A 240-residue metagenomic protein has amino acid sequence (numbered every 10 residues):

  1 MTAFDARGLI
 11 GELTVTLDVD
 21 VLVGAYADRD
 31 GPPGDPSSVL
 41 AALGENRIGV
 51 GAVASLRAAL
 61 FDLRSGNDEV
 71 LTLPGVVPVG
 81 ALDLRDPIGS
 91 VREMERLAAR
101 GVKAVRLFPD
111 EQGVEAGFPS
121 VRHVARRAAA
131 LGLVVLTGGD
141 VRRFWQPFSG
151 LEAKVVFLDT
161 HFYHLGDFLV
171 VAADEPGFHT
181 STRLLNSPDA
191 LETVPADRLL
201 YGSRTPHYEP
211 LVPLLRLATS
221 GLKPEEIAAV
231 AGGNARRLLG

Functional and structural regions predicted by a protein language model:
M1-V23, P33-V50, L211-G240: Mid-to-C-terminal alpha-helical segments outside catalytic/metal-binding sites
E12-V15, N46-G51, P74-V79, R100-K103 (+4 more regions): Short, well-ordered coil/turn segments that N-cap beta-strands
T16-L22, Y26, D30, S37-F61 (+3 more regions): Divalent metal-dependent hydrolysis catalytic cores, especially in the metallo-beta-lactamase
D20, G51, V70, P78 (+7 more regions): Divalent metal-coordination and catalytic microenvironments
D20-Y26, L56-A58, A81-R85, F108-Q112 (+4 more regions): Active-site beta-loop-alpha junctions enriched in small/polar residues
D62-L136: Active-site gating/metal-coordination segments in enzymes
M94, G113-R122, G138, V171-S181 (+1 more regions): Ligand-binding grooves and catalytic loops that recognize ribose/phosphate and carbohydrate rings, and esterified lipid
G117-L200: Catalytic pocket-lining loop regions of alpha/beta-barrel enzymes, especially the amidohydrolase/enolase/GH5 lineages
